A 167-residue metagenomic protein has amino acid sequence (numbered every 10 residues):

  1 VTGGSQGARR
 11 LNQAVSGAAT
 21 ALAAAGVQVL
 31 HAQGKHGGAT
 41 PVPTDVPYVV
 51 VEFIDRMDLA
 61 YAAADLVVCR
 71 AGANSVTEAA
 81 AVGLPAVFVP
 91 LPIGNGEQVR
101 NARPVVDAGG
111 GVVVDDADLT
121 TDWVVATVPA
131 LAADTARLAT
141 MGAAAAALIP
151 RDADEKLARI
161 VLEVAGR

Functional and structural regions predicted by a protein language model:
V1-C69, V76-T77, V99-R103, D107 (+1 more regions): Donor-nucleotide binding loops and adjacent catalytic segments primarily of GT-B fold Leloir glycosyltransferases
G4-S5, A147, I160: Conserved donor-binding loops in enzymes that form glycosidic bonds
D65-L66, G83-L91, G110: Structural loop-to-beta junction motif characteristic of Rossmann-like glycosyltransferase folds
G96: S-adenosylmethionine
T120-V124, M141, A153-L157: Hydrophobic alpha-helical packing elements
V124, V128, A132, L157 (+1 more regions): Hydrophobic "lid"/C-terminal helical patch of Rossmann-like NAD(P)-dependent dehydrogenase/epimerase domains
R137-R151: A short, well-ordered alpha-helix in the C-terminal region of glycosyltransferases
P150-R167: C-terminal alpha-helical cap of glycosyltransferases
